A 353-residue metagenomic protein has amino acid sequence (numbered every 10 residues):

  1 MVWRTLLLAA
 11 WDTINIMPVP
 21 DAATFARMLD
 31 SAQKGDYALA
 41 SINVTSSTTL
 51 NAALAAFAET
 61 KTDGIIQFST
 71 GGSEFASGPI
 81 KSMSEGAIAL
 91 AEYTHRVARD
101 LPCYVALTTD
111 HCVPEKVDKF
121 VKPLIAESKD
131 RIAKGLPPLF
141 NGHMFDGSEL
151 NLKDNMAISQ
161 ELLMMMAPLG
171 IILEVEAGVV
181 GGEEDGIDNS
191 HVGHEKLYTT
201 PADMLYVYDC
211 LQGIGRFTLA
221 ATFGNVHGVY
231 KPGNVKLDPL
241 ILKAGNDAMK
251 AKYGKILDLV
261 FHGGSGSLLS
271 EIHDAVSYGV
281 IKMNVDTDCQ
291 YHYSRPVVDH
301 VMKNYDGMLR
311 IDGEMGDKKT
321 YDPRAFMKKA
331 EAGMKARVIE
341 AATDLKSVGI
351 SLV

Functional and structural regions predicted by a protein language model:
A10-A38: N-terminal amphipathic alpha-helix/helix-capping segment at the start of soluble metabolic enzymes
F25-M28, S47-I65, S69-G72, A91-D100 (+4 more regions): Alpha/beta enzyme core
N43, A53, D110, L173 (+3 more regions): Divalent metal-coordination and catalytic microenvironments
V44, L107-C112, L257-S267: Glycine-rich beta-to-alpha transition loops that act as phosphate-gripper elements at the mouths of alpha/beta enzyme
T49, K116-L124, G266-Y278: Catalytic cores of alpha/beta
F68-M83: Membrane helical hairpin/interfacial module
F140-E149, Y278-S294: Glycine-rich phosphate-binding active-site loops on the catalytic face of alpha/beta enzymes
K303-V353: Extended, intrinsically disordered, low-complexity segments
